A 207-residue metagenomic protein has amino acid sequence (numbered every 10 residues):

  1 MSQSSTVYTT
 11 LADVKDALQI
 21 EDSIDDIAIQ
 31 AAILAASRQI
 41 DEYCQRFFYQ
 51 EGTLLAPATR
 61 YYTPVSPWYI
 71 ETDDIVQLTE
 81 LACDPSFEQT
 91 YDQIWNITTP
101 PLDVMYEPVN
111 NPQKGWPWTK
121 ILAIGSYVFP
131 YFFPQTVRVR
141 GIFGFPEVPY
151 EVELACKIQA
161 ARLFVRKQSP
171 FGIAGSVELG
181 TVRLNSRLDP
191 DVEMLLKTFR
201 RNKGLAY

Functional and structural regions predicted by a protein language model:
M1-Y207: Divalent metal-cofactor coordination and adjacent catalytic microenvironments
